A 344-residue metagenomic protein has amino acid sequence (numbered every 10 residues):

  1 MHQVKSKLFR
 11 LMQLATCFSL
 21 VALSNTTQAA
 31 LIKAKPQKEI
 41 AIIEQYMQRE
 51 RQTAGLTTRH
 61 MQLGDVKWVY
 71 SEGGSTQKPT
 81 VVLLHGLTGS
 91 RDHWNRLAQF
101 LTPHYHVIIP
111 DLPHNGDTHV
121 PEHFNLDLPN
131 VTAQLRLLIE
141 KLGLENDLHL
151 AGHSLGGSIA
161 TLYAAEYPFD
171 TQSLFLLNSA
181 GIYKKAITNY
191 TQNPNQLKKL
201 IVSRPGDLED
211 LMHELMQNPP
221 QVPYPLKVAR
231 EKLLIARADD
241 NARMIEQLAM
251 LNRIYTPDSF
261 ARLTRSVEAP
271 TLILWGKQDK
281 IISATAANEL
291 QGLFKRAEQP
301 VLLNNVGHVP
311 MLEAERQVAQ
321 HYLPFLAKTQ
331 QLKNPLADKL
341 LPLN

Functional and structural regions predicted by a protein language model:
H2-P79, H104-Y105, A327-N344: Alpha/beta-hydrolase fold catalytic core
Q37-K38, I187-Y190, P205-R265: Conserved alpha/beta-hydrolase catalytic His-Asp/Glu region
M61-D65, S71, I109-A151: Active-site loop/oxyanion-hole signature of alpha/beta-hydrolase fold enzymes
E72-D117: Conserved HGGG/HGGXW glycine-rich cap/lid loop of the alpha/beta-hydrolase fold
T161, A165-E166, Q172-R204: Flexible "cap/lid" loop of the alpha/beta hydrolase fold
F260, A269, S283-G292: Short alpha-helix in the alpha/beta-hydrolase fold that links the catalytic acid
V267, I273-W275, D279: Short beta-strand/loop motif that positions the catalytic acidic residue of the alpha/beta-hydrolase fold
A297-N344: Catalytic active-site module of serine/aspartate enzymes centered on a nucleophile-bearing elbow/loop
